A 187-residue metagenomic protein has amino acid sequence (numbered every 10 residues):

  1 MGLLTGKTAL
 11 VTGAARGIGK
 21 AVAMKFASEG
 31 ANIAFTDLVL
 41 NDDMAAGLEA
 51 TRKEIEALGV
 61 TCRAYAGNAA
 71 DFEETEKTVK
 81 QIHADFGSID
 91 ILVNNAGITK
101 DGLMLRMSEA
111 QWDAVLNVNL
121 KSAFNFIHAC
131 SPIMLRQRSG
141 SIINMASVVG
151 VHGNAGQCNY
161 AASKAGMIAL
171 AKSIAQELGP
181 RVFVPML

Functional and structural regions predicted by a protein language model:
G2-F86, K100, A110-Q111: Short-chain dehydrogenase/reductase
T99-L103, V151-N154: Helix N-cap/beta-alpha junction loops of NAD(P)-dependent oxidoreductase domains
L103-M104, Q111-L116: Substrate-binding pocket helix/loop in short-chain dehydrogenase/reductase
M107, G153-A161, S173: Active-site loop-to-helix junction immediately N-terminal to the catalytic Tyr of the SDR YXXXK motif in Rossmann-fold
I127, S163, A171: Active-site helix of classical SDR
P132, Q176-P180: Alpha-helical segment proximal to the catalytic Tyr-Lys
S147: Residue(s) in the substrate-gating loop at a strand-loop-helix junction that position the organic substrate next
